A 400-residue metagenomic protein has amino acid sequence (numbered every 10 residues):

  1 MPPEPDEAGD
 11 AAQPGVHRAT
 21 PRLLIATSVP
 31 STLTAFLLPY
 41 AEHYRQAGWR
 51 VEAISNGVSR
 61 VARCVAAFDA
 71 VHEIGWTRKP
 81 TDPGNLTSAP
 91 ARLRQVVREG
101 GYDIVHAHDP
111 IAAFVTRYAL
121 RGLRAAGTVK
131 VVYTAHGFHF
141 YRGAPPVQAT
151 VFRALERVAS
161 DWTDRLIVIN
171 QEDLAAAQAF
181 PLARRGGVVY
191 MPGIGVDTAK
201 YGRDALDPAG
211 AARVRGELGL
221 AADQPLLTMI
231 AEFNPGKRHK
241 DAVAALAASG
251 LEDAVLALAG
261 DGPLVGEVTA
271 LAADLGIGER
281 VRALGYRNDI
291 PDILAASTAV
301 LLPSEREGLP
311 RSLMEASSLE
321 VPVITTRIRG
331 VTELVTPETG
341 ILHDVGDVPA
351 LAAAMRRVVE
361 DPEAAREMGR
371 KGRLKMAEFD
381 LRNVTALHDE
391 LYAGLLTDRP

Functional and structural regions predicted by a protein language model:
G15-T20, L24-N85, D173-P181, G186-Y190 (+1 more regions): N-terminal strand-loop element at the rim of the active site of nucleotide-sugar-dependent glycosyltransferases
T34-P39, P225-A248, P263-T269, M314 (+2 more regions): A conserved mid-protein helix/loop that constitutes part of the nucleotide-sugar donor-binding site
H72-G75, R157-A211: Donor nucleotide-sugar binding/catalytic pocket of nucleotide-sugar-dependent glycosyltransferases
A107-A113: Short His-centered aromatic/hydrophobic patch
R213-G216, E267, R357, A364-E378 (+1 more regions): A short, well-ordered alpha-helix in the C-terminal region of glycosyltransferases
Y286, E305: Aromatic "clamp/platform" in nucleotide-sugar-dependent glycosyltransferases that forms part of the donor/acceptor
P322-T325: Short hydrophobic beta-strand element within catalytic cores of glycosyltransferases and related nucleotide-activated
P337-V348, R357-E363, A377: Conserved acidic donor-binding segment of nucleotide-sugar-dependent glycosyltransferases
